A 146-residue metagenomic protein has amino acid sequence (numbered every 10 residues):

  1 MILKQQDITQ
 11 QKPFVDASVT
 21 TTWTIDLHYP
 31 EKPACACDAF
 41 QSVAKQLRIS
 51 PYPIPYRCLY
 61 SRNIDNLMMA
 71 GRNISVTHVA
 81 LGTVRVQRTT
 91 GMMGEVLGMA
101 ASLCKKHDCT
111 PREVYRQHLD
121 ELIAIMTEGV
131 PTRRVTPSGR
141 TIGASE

Functional and structural regions predicted by a protein language model:
M1-E146: Flavin (FAD/FMN)-binding glycine-rich loop and adjacent Rossmann-like elements that form
